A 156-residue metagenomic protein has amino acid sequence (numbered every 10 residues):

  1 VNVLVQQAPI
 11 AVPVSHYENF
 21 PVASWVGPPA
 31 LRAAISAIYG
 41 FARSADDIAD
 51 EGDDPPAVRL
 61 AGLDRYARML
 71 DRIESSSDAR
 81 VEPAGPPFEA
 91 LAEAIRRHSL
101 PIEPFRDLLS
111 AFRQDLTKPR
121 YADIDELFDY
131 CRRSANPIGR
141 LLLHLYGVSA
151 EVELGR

Functional and structural regions predicted by a protein language model:
V1-R156: Acidic catalytic motifs of isoprenoid enzymes
